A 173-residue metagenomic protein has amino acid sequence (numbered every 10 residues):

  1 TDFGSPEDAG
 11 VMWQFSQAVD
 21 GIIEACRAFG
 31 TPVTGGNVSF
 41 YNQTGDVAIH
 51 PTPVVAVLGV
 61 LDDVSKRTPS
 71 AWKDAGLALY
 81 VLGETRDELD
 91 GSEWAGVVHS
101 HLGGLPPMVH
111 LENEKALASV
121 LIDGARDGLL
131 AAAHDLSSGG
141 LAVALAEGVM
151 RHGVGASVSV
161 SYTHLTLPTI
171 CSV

Functional and structural regions predicted by a protein language model:
T1, G35-N37, G83: Glycine-rich, histidine-containing beta strand-loop boundary motifs that form or position
D2-V11: Catalytic palm subdomain of template-directed nucleic-acid polymerases, centered on the conserved carboxylate motif
E7, T44-G45, S65, W72 (+5 more regions): Solvent-exposed, flexible loop/coil residues
V11-A25, F29, T34, V38-P53 (+4 more regions): Glycine-/charge-enriched secondary-structure boundary and capping motifs
P51-G104: Mobile "lid/hinge" segments at catalytic clefts and subdomain interfaces of large enzymes
G59-D62, M108-A118, V158-Y162: A general structural motif
G83-G128, L136-S137: Flexible, low-complexity linker and terminal segments
E112, T166-T169: Compositionally biased, intrinsically disordered low-complexity segments enriched in polar/proline residues
